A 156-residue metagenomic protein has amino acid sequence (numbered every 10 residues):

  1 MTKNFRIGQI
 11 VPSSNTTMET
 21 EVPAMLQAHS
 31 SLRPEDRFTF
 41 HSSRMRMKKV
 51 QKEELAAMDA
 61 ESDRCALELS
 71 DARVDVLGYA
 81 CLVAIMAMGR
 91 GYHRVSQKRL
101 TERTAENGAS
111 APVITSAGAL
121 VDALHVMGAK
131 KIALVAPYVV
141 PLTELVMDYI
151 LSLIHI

Functional and structural regions predicted by a protein language model:
T2-A28: N-terminal basic/disordered segments at the start of proteins
V11-T17, C81-H93, L120, A136-L142: Gly/Ser/Thr-rich loops at beta-strand to alpha-helix junctions that form or flank small-molecule/cofactor-binding
P34-A60: N-terminal beta-loop-helix "entrance" segment that forms/cooperates in small-molecule cofactor or anionic ligand
E54-A72: Glycine-rich, highly charged phosphate/nucleotide-binding loops
V76, V83-E106: Glycine/small-residue-rich loop that forms an oxyanion/phosphate-binding "nest" at active or ligand-binding sites
S96-I150: Hydrophobic, well-structured mid-protein blocks that either form specific transmembrane helices
I154-I156: Conserved small/polar residues in nucleotide/adenosyl-binding loops
